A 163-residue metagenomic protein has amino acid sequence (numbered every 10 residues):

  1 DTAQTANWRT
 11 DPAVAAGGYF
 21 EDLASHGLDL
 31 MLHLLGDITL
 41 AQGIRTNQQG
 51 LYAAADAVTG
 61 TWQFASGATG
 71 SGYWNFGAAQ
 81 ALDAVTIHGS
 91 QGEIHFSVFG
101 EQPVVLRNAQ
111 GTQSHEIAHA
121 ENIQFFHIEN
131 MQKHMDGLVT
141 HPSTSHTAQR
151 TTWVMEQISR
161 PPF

Functional and structural regions predicted by a protein language model:
D1-I44, Q48-L51: Predominantly a Rossmann-like dinucleotide-binding segment in NAD(P)-dependent oxidoreductases
A6, V58, D83: Change "...and in nucleic-acid phosphodiester-cleaving endonucleases..." to "...and in nucleic-acid processing enzymes
L23-H26, I123-F126, H146, R150: A generic structural signal for residues located within well-ordered alpha-helices of large catalytic or ligand-binding
D37-G43, T69-S71, I94-H95, H141: Acidic/polar loop patches that form or flank catalytic/metal-binding clefts of enzymes that bind anionic ligands
G43, A57-V58: Anionic-ligand binding region
Q48-A55, A65-E129: NAD(P)-dinucleotide binding in Rossmann-like oxidoreductases
A65, M131-F163: C-terminal helix-rich "cap/oligomerization" subdomain common to oxidoreductases
